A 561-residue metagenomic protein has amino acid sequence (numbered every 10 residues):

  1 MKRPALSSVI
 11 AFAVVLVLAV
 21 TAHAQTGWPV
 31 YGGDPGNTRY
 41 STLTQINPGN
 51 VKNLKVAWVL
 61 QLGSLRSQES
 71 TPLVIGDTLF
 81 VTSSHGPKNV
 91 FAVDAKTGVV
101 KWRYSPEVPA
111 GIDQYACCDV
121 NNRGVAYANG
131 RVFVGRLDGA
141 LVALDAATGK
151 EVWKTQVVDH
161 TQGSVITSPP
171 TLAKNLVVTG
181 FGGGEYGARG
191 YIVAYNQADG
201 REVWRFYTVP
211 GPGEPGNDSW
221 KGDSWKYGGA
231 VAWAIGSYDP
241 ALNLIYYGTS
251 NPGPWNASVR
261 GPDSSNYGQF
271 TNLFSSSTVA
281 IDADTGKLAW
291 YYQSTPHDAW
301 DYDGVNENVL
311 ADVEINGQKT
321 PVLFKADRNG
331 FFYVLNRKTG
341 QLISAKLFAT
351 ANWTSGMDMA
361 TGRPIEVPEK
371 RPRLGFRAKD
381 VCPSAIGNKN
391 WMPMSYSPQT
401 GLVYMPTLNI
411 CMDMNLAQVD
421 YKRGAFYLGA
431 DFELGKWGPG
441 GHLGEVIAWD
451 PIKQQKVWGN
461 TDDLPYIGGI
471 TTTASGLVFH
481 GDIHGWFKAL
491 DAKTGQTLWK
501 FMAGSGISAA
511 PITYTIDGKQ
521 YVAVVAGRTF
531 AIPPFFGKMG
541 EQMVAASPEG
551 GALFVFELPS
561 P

Functional and structural regions predicted by a protein language model:
S8-T21: Bacterial N-terminal signal peptides
A24-V56, T208-P215, V367-K370, G435-K436 (+1 more regions): Blade/loop signatures of beta-propeller domains
W28-G32, S67-N89, Q114-L141, V165-R189 (+7 more regions): Repeat-blade elements of multi-bladed beta-propeller folds
N37, S41-V157, T472-T473: N-terminal cofactor/phosphate-binding cores enriched in small/glycine residues, especially glycine-rich loops such as
L60-T71, R103-A126, K154-P169, Y186 (+10 more regions): Extracytoplasmic beta-rich repeat domains
G190-R201, N266-Y267, T271-G286, T339-G340 (+2 more regions): Beta-propeller blade signature
L408-N409, G438-Q496: Loop/turn-rich, solvent-exposed surfaces of beta-rich toroidal or solenoidal domains
I512-P561: Blade-level signature of beta-propeller repeat domains, shared across WD40, Kelch, NHL, RCC1 and BNR/Asp-box propellers
